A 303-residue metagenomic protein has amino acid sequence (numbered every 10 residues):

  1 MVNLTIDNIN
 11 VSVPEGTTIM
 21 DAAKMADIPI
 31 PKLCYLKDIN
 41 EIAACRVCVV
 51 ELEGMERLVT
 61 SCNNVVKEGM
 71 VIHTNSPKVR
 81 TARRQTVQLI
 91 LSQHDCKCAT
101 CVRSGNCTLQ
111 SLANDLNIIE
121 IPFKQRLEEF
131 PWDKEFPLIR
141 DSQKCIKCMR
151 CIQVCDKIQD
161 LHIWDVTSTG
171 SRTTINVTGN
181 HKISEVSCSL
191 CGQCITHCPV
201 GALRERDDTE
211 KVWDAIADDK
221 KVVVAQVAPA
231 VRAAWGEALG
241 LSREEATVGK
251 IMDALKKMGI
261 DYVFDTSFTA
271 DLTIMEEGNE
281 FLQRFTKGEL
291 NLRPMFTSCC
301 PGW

Functional and structural regions predicted by a protein language model:
M1-I9: Eukaryote-biased recognition of intrinsically disordered, low-complexity regulatory segments
I9, E41, S184-S187: Short, conserved secondary-structure segments in the cores of folded domains
I9-E15: A short N-terminal beta-strand-loop micro-motif at the entrance of redox/enzyme domains
S12, K147, F296: Conserved SAM-binding loop
V13, E185-C188, E245-A246: Ordered, soluble secondary-structure elements with a strong preference for glycine-centered loop motifs and nearby
E15-V71, N75, V79, R206-W303: Iron-sulfur-associated redox domains of electron-transfer enzymes in respiratory and anaerobic energy metabolism
R46-L190, T196, L203-D218, V222: Fe-S ferredoxin-like electron-transfer domains and their immediately adjacent linker/connector regions across
